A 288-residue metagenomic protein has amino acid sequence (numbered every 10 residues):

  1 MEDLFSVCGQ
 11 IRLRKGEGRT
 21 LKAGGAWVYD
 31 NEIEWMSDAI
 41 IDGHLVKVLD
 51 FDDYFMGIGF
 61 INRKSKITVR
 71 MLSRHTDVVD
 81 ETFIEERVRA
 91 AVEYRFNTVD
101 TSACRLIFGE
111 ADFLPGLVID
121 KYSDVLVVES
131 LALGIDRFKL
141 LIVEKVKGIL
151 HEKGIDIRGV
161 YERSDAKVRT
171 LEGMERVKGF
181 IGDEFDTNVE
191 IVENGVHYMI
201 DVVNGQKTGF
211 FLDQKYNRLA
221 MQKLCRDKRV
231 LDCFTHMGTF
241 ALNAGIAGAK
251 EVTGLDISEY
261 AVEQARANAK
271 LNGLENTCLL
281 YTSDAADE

Functional and structural regions predicted by a protein language model:
M1-S123, L271: Non-catalytic accessory regions of SAM-dependent methyltransferases
R70-V79, V127-K139: Short histidine-centered catalytic/ligand-binding loop motif
I107-D120, L141-F210: Non-catalytic substrate-recognition/targeting regions of SAM-dependent transferases
D124, Y198, N217, F234: Conserved hydrophobic/aromatic pocket- or pore-lining residues that grip, position, or stack substrates in active sites
V203-Q206, Q214-L224: Loop-centered beta-sheet repeat module
A220-L280: Conserved SAM/SAH cofactor-binding pocket of Class I
Y281-E288: Conserved small/polar residues in nucleotide/adenosyl-binding loops
